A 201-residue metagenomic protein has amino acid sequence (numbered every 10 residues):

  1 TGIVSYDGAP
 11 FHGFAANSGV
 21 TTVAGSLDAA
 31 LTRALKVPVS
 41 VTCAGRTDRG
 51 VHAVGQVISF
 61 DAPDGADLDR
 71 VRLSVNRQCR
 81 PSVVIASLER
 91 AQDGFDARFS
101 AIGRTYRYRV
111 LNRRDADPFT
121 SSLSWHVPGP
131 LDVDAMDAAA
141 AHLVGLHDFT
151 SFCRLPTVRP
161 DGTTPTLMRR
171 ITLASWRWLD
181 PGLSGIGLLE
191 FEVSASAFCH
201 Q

Functional and structural regions predicted by a protein language model:
T1-Q201: Structured-RNA-binding interfaces characteristic of tRNA pseudouridine synthases
